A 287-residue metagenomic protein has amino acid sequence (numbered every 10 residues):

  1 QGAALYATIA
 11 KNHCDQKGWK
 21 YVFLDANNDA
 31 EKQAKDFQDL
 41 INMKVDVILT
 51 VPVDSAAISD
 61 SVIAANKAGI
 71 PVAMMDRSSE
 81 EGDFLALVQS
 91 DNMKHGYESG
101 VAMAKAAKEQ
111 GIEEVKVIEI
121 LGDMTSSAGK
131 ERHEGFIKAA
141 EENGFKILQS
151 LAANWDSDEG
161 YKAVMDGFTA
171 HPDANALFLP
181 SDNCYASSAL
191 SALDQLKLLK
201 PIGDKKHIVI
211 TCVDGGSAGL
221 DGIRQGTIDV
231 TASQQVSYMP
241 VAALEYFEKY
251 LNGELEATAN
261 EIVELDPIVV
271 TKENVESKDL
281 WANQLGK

Functional and structural regions predicted by a protein language model:
Q1-K17, Y21-D39, M43-V45, V51-S55 (+3 more regions): Extracytoplasmic "Venus flytrap"
G2-K17, H95-A102, S127-F145, E159 (+2 more regions): Short, solvent-exposed amphipathic alpha-helices that sit in or adjacent to ligand/effector-binding or catalytic
C14-A26, V115-L121, A139-S157: Short beta-strand elements in bilobed, periplasmic/extracellular small-molecule ligand-binding domains
V22-L24, V47-V51, P71-D76, Q89 (+5 more regions): Structural recognition of the beta-strand scaffold that forms the well-ordered cores of secreted hydrolase catalytic
Q33, V88-E114, E159-V164, G215-G219 (+1 more regions): Hydrophobic alpha-helical segments within soluble ligand-binding/sensing domains
Q38, N42, V47-K67, F136 (+1 more regions): Hydrophobic alpha-helical
S55-K94, K108, K116, G216-R224 (+1 more regions): Flexible loop/hinge segments that line or gate small-molecule binding clefts
I120-M124, A128, A139-A140, G215 (+1 more regions): Hinge/cleft segment of the Venus flytrap/periplasmic-binding protein
